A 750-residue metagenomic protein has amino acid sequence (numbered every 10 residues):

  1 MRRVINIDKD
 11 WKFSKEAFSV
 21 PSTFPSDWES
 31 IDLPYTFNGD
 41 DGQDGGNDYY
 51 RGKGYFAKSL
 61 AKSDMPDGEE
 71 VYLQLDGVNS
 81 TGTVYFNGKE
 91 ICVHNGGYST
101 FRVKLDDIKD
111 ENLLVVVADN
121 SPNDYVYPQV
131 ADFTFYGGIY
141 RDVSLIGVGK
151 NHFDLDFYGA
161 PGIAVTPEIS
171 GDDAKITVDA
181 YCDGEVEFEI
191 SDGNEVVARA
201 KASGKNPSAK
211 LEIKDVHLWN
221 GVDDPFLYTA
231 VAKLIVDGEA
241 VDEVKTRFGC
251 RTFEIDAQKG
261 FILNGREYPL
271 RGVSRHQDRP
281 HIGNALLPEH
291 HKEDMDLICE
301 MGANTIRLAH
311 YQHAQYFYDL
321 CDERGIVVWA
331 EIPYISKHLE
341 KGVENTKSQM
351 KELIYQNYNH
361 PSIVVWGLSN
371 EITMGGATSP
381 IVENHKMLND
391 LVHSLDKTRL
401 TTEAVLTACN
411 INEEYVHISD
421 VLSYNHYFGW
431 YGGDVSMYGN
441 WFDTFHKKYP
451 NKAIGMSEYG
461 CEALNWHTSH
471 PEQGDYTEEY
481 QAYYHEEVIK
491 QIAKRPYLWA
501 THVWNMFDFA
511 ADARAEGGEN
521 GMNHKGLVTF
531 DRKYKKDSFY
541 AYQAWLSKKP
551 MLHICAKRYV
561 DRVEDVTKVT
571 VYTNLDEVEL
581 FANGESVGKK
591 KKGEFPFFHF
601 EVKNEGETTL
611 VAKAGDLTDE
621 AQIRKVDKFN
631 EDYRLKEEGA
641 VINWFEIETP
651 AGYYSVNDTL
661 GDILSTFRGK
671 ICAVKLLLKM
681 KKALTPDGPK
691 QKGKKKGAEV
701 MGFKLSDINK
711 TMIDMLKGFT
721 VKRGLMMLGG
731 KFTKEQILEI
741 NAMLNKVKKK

Functional and structural regions predicted by a protein language model:
M1-L308, G325-V328, Q349, S362-L368 (+5 more regions): Secreted/periplasmic carbohydrate-active enzymes, especially glycoside hydrolases
F13, Y72, V78-K150, N465-S547 (+4 more regions): Long, contiguous interaction/targeting segments characteristic of exported/extracellular or secretory-pathway proteins
T23-Y35, G39, S419, G688-I708: Short secondary-structure junction/hinge motifs that connect adjacent elements
Y140, N412, K535-F539, K670 (+1 more regions): Alpha-helix initiation and N-capping motif
T177-D179, M295-I298, T305-Y534, S538-W545 (+2 more regions): Substrate-binding/catalytic cleft of secreted carbohydrate-active enzymes, primarily glycoside hydrolases
F539, A544-S547, A582-N583, G606-F645 (+1 more regions): In a subset of proteins, long, contiguous C-terminal domains/tails are tracked
W644-L744, K748: Compact, charge-rich alpha-helical regulatory domains located at protein termini
